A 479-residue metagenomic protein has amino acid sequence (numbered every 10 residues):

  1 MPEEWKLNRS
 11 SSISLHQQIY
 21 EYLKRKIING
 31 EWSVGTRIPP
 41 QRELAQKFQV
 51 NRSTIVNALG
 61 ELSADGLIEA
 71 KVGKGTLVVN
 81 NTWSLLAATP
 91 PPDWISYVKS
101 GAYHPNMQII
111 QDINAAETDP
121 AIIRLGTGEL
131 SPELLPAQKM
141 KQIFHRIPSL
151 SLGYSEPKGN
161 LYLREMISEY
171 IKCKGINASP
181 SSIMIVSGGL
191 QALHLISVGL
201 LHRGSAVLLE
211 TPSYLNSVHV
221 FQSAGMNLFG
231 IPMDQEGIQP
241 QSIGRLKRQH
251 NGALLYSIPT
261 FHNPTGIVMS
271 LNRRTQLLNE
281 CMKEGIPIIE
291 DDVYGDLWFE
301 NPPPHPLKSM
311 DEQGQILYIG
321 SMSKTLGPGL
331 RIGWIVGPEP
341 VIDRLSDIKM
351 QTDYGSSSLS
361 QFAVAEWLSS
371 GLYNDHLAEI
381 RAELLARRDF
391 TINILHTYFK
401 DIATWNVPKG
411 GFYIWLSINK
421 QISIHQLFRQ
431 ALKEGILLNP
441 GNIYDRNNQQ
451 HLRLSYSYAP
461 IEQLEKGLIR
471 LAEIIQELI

Functional and structural regions predicted by a protein language model:
M1-Q142, M350-S356, N406, H425-K433 (+3 more regions): N-terminal basic, amphipathic alpha-helical segments
F48, A224, H250, K283-E284 (+3 more regions): Helix C-cap/helix->beta junction micro-motif
A70, A178, L438: Short beta-strand "wing" residues that participate in macromolecule-binding interfaces
I147-E284, D296-L297, P302-M310, L384: Conserved core of the PLP fold type I
E312, L317-A382: Conserved core segment of the aminotransferase class I/II
A382-I392, T404-S417: Conserved glycine-rich beta-strand-loop-beta hairpin in the small C-terminal domain of fold type I
W415-K420, L438-Q476: Conserved PLP-binding active-site segment of the aspartate aminotransferase-like
